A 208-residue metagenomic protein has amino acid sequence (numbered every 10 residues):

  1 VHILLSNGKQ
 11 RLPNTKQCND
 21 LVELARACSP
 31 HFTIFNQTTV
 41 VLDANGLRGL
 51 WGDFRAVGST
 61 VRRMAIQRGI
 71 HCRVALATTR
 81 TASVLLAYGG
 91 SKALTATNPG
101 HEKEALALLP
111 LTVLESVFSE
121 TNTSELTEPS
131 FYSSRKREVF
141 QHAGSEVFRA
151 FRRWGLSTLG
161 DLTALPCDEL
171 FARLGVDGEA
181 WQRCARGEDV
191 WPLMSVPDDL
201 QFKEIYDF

Functional and structural regions predicted by a protein language model:
V1-F208: Gly/Gly-Pro- and Ser/Thr-rich, intrinsically disordered tail segments characteristic of DNA damage-repair and tolerance
